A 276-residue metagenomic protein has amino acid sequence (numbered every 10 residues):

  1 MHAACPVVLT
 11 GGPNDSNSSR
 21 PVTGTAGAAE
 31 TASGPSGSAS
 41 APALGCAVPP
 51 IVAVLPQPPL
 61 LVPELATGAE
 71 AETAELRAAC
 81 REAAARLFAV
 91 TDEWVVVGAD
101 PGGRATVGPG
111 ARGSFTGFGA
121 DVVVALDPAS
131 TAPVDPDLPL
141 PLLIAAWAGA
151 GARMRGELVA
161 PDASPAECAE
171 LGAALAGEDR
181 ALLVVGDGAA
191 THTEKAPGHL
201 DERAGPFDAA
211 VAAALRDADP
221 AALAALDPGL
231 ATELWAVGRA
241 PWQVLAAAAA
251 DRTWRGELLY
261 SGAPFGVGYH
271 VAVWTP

Functional and structural regions predicted by a protein language model:
M1-I51, T67-G68, T275-P276: Actinobacteria-biased recognition of intrinsically disordered, low-complexity terminal regions
H2, L44-P136: A short aromatic-anchored loop/beta-hairpin motif
A71-A78, P139, L143, P206 (+2 more regions): Conserved active-site and cofactor/substrate-binding residues in soluble primary-metabolism enzymes
P109, A125-L171: Cap/lid and interdomain-hinge subdomains that line or gate substrate/regulatory clefts in soluble alpha/beta enzymes
P161-A210: Active-site beta-strand/loop microenvironment that shapes enzyme catalytic pockets
A214-S261: Polyanion-binding loop/helix "lid" in catalytic or ligand-binding cores
F265-P276: Short, basic/aromatic-enriched C-terminal tail that caps enzymatic domains
